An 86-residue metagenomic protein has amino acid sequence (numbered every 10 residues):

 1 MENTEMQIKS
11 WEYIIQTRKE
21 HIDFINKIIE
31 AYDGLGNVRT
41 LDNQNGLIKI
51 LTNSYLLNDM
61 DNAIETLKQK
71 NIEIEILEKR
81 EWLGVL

Functional and structural regions predicted by a protein language model:
M1, W11, K27-E30: Short acidic/polar alpha-helix capping motifs at helix-coil junctions
M1-T4, G36-N37: Short beta-strand/turn micro-motifs at beta-sheet edges
E5-T17: Short glycine-/aliphatic-rich beta-strand segments at the starts of folded cytosolic domains
Q16-A63, E75: Amphipathic, hydrophobic secondary-structure cores in small proteins
V38-R39, Q69-E81: Conserved short beta-strand edge segments in small beta-sheet-based binding/regulatory domains
G84-L86: Ordered, amphipathic secondary-structure segments that act as subunit-interaction surfaces in large macromolecular
